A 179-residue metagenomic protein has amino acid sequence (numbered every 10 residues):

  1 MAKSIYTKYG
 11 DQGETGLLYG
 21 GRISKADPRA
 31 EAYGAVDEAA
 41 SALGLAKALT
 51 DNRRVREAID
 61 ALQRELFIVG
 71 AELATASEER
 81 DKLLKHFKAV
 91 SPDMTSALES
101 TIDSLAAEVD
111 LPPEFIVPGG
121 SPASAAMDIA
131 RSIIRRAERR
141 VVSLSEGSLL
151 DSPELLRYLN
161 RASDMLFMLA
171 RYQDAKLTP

Functional and structural regions predicted by a protein language model:
M1-P179: Phosphate/pyrophosphate-binding loop motifs in nucleotide- or prenyl diphosphate-using proteins
